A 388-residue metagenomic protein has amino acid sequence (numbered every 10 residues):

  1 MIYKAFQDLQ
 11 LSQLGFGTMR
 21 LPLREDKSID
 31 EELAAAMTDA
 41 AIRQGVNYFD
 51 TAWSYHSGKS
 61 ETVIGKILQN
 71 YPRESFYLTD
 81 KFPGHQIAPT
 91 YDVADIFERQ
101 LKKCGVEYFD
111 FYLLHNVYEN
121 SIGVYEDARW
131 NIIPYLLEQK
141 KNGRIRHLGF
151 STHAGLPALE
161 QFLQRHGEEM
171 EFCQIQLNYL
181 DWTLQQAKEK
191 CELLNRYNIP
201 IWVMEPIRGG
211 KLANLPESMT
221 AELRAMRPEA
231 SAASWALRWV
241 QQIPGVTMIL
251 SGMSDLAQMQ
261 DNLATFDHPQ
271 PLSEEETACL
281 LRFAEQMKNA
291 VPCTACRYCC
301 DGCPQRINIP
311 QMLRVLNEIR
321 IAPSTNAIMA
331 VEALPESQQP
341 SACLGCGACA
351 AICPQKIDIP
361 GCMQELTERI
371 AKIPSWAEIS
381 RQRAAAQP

Functional and structural regions predicted by a protein language model:
M1-S75, Y135, K141: N-terminal binding-site loop/beta-alpha segment at the start of enzyme catalytic domains that lines or forms
F6-Q10, R43, G65-S75, E98-E107 (+3 more regions): Acidic (Asp/Glu)-rich catalytic clusters
E25-S28, A52-E61, H85-Y91, N120-E126 (+2 more regions): Acidic-and-aromatic substrate-binding clefts and catalytic sites of carbohydrate-active enzymes
S28-A41, P89-G105, A154-L163, A232-L237: Short, acidic/polar
L33, V117-I307, Q311, I321 (+3 more regions): Beta/alpha (TIM)-barrel catalytic core signal, keyed to glycine-rich beta->alpha loops juxtaposed to Asp/Glu that bind
W53, Y298-N317, A348-L366: Iron-sulfur cluster-binding cysteine motifs and their immediate structural context in ferredoxin-like electron-transfer
L101-G123: Active-site groove signature of glycoside hydrolases
I321-A348, K372-P388: Short Fe-S-cluster ligation motifs
